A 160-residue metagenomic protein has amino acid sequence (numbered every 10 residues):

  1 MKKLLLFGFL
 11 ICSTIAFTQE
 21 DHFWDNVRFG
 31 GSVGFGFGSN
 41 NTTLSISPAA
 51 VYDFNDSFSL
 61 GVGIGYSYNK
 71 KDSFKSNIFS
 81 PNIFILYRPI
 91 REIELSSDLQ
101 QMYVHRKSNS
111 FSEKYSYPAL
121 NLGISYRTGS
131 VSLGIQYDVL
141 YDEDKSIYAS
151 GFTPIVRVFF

Functional and structural regions predicted by a protein language model:
M1-W24, F160: Bacterial Sec-dependent N-terminal signal peptides
Q19-G61: Short glycine/proline- and aromatic-enriched beta-strand/turn motifs that initiate or cap beta-hairpins
H22, G36, V51-D53, L86-R88 (+3 more regions): Structural signature of outer-membrane beta-barrel channels/translocons
D25-V27, T42-L44, K75-F79, S116-L120 (+2 more regions): Residues that define the transmembrane beta-barrel architecture of outer-membrane proteins
V27, S57-L60, R91-L95, T128-I135: Repeated loop/turn-to-beta-strand initiation elements of outer-membrane beta-barrel proteins
F35-S39, Y66-K70, L99-H105, T128-S130 (+2 more regions): Transmembrane beta-strands of outer-membrane beta-barrel pores
F35-S45, K70-S76, S112-K114, Y141-A149: Solvent-exposed loop/turn segments connecting transmembrane beta-strands in outer-membrane beta-barrel proteins
Y87, N121-Q136, I147-F160: Outer-membrane beta-barrel "beta-signal"
